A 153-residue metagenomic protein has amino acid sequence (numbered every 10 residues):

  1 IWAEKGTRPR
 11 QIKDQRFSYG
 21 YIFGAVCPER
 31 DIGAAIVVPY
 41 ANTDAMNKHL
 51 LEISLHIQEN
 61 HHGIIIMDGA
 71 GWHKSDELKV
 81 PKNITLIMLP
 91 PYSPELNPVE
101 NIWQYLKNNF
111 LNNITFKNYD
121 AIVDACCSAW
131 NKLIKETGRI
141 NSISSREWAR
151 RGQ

Functional and structural regions predicted by a protein language model:
I1-L51, S145-Q153: Extended, low-complexity cationic-aromatic segments
K5-R16, K82-N101, T115: RNase H-like polynucleotidyl transferase catalytic core
Y19, M67-G69, I87-L111, D120-V123: RNase H-like two-metal-ion nuclease catalytic core shared by retroviral integrases and related mobile-element nucleases
C27-R30, A70-H73, Y92-P94: Short, solvent-exposed loop/turn segments at secondary-structure junctions
A45-I64: Short, basic/hydrophobic alpha-helical segments
G69-A70, I143: Short, well-ordered beta-to-alpha junction loops that form the rim of enzyme active sites and present histidine/acidic
S75-N83: Short, aromatic/basic amphipathic alpha-helical patches
E100-Q153: C-terminal anion-handling pockets and recognition modules
